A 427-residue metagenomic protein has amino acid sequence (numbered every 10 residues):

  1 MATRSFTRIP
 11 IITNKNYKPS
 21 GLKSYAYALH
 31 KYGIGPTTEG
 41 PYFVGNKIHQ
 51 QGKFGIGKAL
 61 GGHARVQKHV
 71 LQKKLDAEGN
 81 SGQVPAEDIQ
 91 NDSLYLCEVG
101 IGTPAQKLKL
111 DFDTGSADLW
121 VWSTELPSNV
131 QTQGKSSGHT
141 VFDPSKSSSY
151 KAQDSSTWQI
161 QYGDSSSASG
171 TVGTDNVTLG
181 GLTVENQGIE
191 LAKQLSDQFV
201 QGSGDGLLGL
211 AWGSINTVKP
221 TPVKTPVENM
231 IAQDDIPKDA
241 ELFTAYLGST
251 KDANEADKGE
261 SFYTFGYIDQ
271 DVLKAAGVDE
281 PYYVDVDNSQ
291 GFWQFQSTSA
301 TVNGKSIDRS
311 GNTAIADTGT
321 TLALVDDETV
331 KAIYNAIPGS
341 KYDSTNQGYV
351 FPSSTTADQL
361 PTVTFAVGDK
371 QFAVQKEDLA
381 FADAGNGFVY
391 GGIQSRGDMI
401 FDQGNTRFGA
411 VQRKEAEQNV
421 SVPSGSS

Functional and structural regions predicted by a protein language model:
M1-P41, Q194, T364-S427: Aspartic protease catalytic domain
T3-Q90, T178, E185-D308, F388-I393: Aspartyl protease catalytic domain
D76-Q83, I89-L195, A336, L360: Signature of the N-terminal lobe/flap region of pepsin-like aspartyl proteases
Q90-L94, I101-A105, F112-T114, G170-V172 (+7 more regions): Short, surface-exposed loop/turn motifs at beta-strand boundaries within globular domains
G100-Q106, T178-E185, E241, N303-D308 (+1 more regions): Short strand-coil-strand connectors
D113, V177, G209, F265 (+4 more regions): A residue-level signal for conserved active-site and pocket-lining positions in enzyme catalytic cores
G115, S310-Q359: Extracytoplasmic, non-cytosolic globular domains
A117, L126, Q194-S196, G213-I215 (+8 more regions): Conserved beta-strand elements of beta-rich interaction domains across eukaryotes, especially beta-propellers
